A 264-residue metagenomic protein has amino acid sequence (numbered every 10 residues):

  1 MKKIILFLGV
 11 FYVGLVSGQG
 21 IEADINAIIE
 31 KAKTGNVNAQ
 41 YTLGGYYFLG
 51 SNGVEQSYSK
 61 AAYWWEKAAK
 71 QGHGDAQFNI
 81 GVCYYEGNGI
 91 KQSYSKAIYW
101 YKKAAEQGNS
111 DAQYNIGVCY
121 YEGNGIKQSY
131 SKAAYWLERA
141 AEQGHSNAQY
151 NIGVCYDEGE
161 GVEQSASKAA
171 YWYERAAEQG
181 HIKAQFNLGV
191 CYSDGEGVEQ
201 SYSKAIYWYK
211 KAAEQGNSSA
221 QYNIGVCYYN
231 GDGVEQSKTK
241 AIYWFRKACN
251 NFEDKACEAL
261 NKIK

Functional and structural regions predicted by a protein language model:
M1-I4: Positively charged n-region of N-terminal signal peptides that target proteins for export
V13-S17: N-terminal signal peptide c-region/cleavage motif recognized by signal peptidases
Q19-A27: Cleaved targeting-peptide boundary
K33-N36, Y47-N52, S57, W65 (+17 more regions): Short helix-capping/linker turns of helical repeat alpha-solenoids
T42-G50, N79-E86, N115-E122, N151-E158 (+3 more regions): Hydrophobic face of amphipathic alpha-helices that form TPR/SEL1-like repeat modules and related alpha-solenoid
